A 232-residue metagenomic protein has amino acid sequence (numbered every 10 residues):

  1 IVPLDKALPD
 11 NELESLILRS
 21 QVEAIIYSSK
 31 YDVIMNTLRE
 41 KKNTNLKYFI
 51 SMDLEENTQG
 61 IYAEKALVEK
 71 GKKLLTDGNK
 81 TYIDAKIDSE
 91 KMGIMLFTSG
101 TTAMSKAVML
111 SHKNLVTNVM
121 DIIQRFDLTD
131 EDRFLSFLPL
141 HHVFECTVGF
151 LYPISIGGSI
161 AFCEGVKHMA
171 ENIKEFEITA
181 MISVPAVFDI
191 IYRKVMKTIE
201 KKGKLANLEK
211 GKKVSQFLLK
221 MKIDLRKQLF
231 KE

Functional and structural regions predicted by a protein language model:
I1, D5, E14, L128 (+1 more regions): Conserved AMP-binding
I1-E69: Structural core segment of the AMP-binding/adenylate-forming
I25, M92, T98-T101, F134 (+2 more regions): Conserved S/T- and glycine-rich ATP-binding loop of Class I adenylate-forming
S51, K72-F97, M104, D127-R133: Conserved pre-ATP/AMP-binding loop-to-beta segment of ANL
G93-V119: Conserved AMP-binding A3 loop
V116-R133, L140-K231: Conserved AMP-binding/adenylation subdomain of ANL enzymes
